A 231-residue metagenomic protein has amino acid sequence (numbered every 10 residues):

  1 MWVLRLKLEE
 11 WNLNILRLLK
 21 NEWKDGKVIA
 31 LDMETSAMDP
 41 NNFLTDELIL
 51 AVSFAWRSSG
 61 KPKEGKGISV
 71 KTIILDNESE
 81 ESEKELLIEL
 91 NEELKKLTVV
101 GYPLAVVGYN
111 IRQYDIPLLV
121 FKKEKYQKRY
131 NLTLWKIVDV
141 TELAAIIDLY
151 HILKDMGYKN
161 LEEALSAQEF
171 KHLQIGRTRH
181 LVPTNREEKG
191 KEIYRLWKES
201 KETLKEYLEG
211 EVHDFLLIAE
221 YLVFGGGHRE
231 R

Functional and structural regions predicted by a protein language model:
L4-F121: Conserved non-catalytic scaffold segment of RNase H-like nuclease domains
L48-L50, R57, K66, P103-K205 (+1 more regions): Metal-dependent phosphoesterase core characteristic of DEDDh/y 3'-5' exonuclease domains
E230-R231: Common nucleic-acid-contacting/processivity interface regions adjacent to the catalytic cores of nucleic-acid enzymes
